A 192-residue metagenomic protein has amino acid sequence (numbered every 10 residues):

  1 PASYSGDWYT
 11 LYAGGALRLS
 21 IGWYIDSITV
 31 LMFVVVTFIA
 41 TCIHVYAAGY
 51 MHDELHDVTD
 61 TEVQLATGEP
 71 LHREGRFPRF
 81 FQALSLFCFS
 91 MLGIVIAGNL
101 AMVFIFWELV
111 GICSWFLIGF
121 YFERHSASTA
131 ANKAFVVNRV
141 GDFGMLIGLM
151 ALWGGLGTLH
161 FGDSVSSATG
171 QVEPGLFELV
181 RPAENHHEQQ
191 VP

Functional and structural regions predicted by a protein language model:
P1-P192: ...captures the hydrophobic TM-helix bundle architecture rather than a specific catalytic motif, and can also fire on
